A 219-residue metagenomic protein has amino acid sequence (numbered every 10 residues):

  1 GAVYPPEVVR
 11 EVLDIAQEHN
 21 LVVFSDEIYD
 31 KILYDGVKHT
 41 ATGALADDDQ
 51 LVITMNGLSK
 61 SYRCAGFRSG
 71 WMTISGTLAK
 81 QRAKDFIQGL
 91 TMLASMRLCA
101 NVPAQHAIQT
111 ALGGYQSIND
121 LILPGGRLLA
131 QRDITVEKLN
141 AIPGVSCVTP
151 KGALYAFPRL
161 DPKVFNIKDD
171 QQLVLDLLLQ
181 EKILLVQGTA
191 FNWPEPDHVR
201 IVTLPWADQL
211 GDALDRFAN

Functional and structural regions predicted by a protein language model:
G1-V22, Y29-C64, S75-K80, D85: Active-site pre-lysine segment of PLP-dependent enzymes
V12, A16, D26, T42 (+7 more regions): Generic structural signal for small/hydrophobic residues in well-ordered secondary structure, especially within
V12, F24, P124-T135, A213: Alpha-helical packing segments of well-folded alpha/beta enzyme cores
L45-G126, V136-E137: Conserved core segment of the aminotransferase class I/II
S75-G76, G113, R159-D161, L204-W206: Residue-level recognition of strand-loop junctions within catalytic nucleotide-signaling folds
Q105, Q109, G125-V136, C147-D161 (+1 more regions): Conserved glycine-rich beta-strand-loop-beta hairpin in the small C-terminal domain of fold type I
N166-K168, D176-L185, A190-N219: PLP-dependent enzyme catalytic core of the Aspartate aminotransferase-like
